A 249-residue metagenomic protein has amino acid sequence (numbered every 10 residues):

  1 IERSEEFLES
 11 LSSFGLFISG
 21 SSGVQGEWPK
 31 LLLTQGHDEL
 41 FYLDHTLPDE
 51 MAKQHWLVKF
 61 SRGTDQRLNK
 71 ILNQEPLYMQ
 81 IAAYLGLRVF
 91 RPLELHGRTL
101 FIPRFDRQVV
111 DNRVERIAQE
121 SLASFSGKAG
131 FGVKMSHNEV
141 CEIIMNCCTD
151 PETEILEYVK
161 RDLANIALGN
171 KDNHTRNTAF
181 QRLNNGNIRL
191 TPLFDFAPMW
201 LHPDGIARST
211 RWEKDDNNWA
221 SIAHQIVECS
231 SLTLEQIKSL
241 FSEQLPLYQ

Functional and structural regions predicted by a protein language model:
I1-Q249: Phosphate/dinucleotide-binding and metal-coordinating scaffold of catalytic cores in nucleotide-dependent enzymes
